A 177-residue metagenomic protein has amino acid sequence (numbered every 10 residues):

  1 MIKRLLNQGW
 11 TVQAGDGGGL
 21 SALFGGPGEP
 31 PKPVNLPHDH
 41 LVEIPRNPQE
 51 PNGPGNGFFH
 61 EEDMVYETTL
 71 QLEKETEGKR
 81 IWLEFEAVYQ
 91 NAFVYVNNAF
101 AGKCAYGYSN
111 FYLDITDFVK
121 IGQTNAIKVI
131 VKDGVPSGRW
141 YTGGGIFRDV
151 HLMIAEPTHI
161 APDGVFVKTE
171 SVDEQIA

Functional and structural regions predicted by a protein language model:
K3-G18, D39-H40, N56-G57, E61-E170: Accessory beta-strand-rich segments of carbohydrate-active enzymes
T11-E43: Predominantly extracellular/luminal regions of secreted and cell-surface proteins, especially disulfide-bonded
G25-E29, K120-G122, Q175: Intrinsically disordered, low-complexity coil segments
P30, V42-N47, Q123-A126: Short amphipathic alpha-helical segments, especially helix-boundary/capping motifs
N47-N56: N-terminal glycine-rich cofactor-binding segment
S171-A177: Contiguous beta-strand segments within globular domains
